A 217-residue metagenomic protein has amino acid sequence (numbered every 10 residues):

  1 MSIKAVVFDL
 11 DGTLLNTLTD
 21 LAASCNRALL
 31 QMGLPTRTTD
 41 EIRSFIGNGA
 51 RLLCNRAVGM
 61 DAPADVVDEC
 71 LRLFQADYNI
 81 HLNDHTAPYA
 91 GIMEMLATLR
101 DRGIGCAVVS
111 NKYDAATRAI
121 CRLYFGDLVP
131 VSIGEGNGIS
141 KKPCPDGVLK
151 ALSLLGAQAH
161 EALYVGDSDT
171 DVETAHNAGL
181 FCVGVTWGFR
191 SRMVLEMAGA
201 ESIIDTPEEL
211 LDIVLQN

Functional and structural regions predicted by a protein language model:
M1-K4, D40, R100, D114 (+1 more regions): Asp-based, Mg2+/Mn2+-dependent phosphohydrolase catalytic module
M1-S44: Active-site neighborhood of HAD-like aspartate-dependent phosphohydrolases
S2, I80-V108, D114-I120, P145: Short, acidic loop-to-helix structural element flanking the phosphoryl-transfer center in phosphate-processing enzymes
V7-D9, V109, V165: Generic enzyme active-site microenvironment
A23, Q31-A64, A90: Alpha-helical substrate-recognition element adjacent to the catalytic core
C25-L29, I46, A50, C54 (+3 more regions): Hydrophobic alpha-helical core bundles mediating ligand binding, dimerization, or RNAP-core interactions
L30-P35, M60-D65, D101-R102, F125-L128 (+1 more regions): Short helix-capping segments at alpha-helix termini
N55-E94, R102: Metal-dependent phosphoesterase signature
